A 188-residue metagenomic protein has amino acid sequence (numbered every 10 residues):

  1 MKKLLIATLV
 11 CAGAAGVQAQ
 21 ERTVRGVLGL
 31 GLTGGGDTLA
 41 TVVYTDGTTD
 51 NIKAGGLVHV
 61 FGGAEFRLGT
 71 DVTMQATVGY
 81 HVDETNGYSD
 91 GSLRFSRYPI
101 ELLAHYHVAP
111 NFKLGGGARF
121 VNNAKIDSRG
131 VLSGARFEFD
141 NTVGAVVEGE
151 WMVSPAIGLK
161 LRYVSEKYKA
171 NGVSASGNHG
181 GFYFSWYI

Functional and structural regions predicted by a protein language model:
M1-T23: Cleavable N-terminal export/targeting peptides
L4, T70-M74, N111-L114, W151-L161: Repeated loop/turn-to-beta-strand initiation elements of outer-membrane beta-barrel proteins
A19-T77, A104, F112, V121 (+3 more regions): Short glycine/proline- and aromatic-enriched beta-strand/turn motifs that initiate or cap beta-hairpins
G35-T41, A135-I188: Predominantly the C-terminal beta-signal and adjacent terminal strand-loop region of outer-membrane beta-barrel
T38-G47, N86-L93, A124-A135, K169-N178: Outer-membrane beta-barrel translocator domains and adjoining extracellular loop/strand segments of Gram-negative
G47-I52, M74-R97: Surface-exposed loop and membrane-interface regions of Gram-negative outer-membrane beta-barrel proteins
I52-L57, S92-R97, F137-V143, S174-S176: Short sequence motifs at beta-strands and strand-loop junctions characteristic of Gram-negative outer-membrane
T77-E84, G116, F120-N122, G158-K167: Transmembrane beta-strand segments that form the barrel wall of outer-membrane beta-barrel proteins
